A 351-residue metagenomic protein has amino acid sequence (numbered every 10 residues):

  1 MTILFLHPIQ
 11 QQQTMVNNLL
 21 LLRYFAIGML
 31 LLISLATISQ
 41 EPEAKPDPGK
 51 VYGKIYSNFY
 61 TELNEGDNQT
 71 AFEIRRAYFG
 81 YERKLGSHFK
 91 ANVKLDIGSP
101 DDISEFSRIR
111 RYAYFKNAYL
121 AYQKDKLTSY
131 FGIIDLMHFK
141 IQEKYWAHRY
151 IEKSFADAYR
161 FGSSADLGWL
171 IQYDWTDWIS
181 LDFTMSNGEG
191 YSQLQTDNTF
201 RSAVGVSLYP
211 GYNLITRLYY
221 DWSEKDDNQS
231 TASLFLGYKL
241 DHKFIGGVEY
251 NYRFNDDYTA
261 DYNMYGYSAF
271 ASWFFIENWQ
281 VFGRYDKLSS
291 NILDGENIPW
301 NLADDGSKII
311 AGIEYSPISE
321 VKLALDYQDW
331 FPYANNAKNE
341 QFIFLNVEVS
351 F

Functional and structural regions predicted by a protein language model:
I3-M15: Short, Lys/Arg-enriched N-terminal segments with co-localized hydrophobic residues within the first ~10-30 amino acids
V16-A26: Bacterial N-terminal signal peptides that target proteins for export
P42-T61, D67-G188, N198, S207-L214 (+2 more regions): Outer membrane beta-barrel
D47, Y52, Y56-N68, I103-R111 (+3 more regions): Outer-membrane beta-barrel pore domains
Q195-T199, Q229: Interfacial loop-to-helix transition and helix-capping segments at the boundaries of transmembrane helices
